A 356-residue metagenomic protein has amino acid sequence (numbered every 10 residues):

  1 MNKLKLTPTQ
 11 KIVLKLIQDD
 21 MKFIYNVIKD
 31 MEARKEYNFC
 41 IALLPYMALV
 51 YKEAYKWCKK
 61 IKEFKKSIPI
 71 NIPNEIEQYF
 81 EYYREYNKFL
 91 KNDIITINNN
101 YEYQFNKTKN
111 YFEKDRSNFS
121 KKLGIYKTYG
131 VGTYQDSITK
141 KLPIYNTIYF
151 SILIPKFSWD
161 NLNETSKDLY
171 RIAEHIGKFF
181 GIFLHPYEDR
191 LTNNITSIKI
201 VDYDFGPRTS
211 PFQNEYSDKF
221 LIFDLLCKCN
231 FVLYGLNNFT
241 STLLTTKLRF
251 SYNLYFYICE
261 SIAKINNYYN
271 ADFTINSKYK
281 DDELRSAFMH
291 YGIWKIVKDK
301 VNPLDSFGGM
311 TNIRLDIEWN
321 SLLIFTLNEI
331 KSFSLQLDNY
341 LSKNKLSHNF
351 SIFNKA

Functional and structural regions predicted by a protein language model:
M1-S277, L315-A356: Amphipathic alpha-helical interface segments
T274-R314: Histidine-centered, metal-coordinating catalytic motifs and their short helical/loop contexts
